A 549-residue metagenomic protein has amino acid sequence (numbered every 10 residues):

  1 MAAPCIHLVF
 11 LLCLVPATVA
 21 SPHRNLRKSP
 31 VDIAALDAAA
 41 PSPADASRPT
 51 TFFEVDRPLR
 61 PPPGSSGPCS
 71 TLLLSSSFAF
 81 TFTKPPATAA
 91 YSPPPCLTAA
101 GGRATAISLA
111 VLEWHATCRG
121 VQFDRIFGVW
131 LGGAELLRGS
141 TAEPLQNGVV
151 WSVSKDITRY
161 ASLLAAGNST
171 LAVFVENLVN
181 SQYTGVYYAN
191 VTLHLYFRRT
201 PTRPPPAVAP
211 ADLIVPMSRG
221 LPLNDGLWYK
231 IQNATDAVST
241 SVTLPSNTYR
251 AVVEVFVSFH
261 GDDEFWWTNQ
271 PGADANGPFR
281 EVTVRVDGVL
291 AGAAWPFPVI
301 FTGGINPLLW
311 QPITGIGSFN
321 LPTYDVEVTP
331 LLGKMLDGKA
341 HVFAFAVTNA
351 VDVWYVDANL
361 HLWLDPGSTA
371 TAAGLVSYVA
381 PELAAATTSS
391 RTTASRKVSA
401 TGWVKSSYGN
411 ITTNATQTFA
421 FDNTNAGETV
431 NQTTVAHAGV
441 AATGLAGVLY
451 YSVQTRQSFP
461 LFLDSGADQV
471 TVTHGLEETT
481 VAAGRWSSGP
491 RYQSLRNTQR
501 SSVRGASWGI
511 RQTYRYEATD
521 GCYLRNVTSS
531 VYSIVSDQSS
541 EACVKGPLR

Functional and structural regions predicted by a protein language model:
A2-R549: Extracellular/secretory-pathway and virion-surface proteins
